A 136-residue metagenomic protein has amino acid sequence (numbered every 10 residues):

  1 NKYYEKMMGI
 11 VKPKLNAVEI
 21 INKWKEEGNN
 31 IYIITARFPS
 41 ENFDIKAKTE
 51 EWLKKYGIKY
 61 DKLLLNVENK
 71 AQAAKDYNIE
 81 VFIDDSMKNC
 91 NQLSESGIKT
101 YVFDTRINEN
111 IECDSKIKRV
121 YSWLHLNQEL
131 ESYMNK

Functional and structural regions predicted by a protein language model:
Y4-I34, E41-E50: Short, acidic loop-to-helix structural element flanking the phosphoryl-transfer center in phosphate-processing enzymes
N30-Y32, Y60, I98-Y101: Hydrophobic anchor at the start of a short beta-strand that flanks the dinucleotide cofactor-binding loop
F38-V81, M87-N91: Substrate-recognition "cap/lid" segment bordering the active-site pocket of phosphatases
L63-N66, K116-H125: Short acidic-hydrophobic, aromatic-tinged amphipathic segments that line or gate anion-handling sites
A73-D76, L124-K136: Short amphipathic alpha-helix with an adjacent loop that forms part of the alpha/beta core around
I79, I83-Y121: Acidic, Mg2+-coordinating phosphoryl-transfer loop and its flanking beta/alpha structural elements, shared across
